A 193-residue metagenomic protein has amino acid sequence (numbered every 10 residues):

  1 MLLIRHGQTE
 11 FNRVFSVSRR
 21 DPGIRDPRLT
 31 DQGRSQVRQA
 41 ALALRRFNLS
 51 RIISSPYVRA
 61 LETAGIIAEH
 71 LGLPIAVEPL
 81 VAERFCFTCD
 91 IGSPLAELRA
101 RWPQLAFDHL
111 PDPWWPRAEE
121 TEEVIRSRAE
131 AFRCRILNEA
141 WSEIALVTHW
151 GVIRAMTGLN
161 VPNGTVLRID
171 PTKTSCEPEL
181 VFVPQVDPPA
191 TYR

Functional and structural regions predicted by a protein language model:
M1, R84-Q104, A140-S142, R154-R193: Acidic, low-complexity terminal tails and accessory targeting/binding regions of phosphate-metabolizing enzymes
M1-I4, I53, S142-V152: Beta-strand elements within well-structured catalytic alpha/beta cores of enzymes that handle phosphate/sulfate esters
I4-V77, R101, E122, N163-G164: Active-site-proximal alpha-helix that buttresses catalytic centers in soluble enzyme cores
T9, V152-I153: Short active-site segment of divalent metal-dependent hydrolases/proteases that encodes the spacing between
R13-V14, S18, G23-R28, H70-R128 (+1 more regions): Phosphate-handling substructures
V37, A41, A129-R133, W150: Short amphipathic alpha-helical/adjacent loop interface patches that line ligand and macromolecule-binding sites
R45-N48, I136-S142: Glycine-rich phosphate-binding loop signature in dinucleotide/nucleotide-binding domains
I125-E139: A short, acidic, amphipathic alpha-helical segment used as a generic capping/interface helix at domain edges
